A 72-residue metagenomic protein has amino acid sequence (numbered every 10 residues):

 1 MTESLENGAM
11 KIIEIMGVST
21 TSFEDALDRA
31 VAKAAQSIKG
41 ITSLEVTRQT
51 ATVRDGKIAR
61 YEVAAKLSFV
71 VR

Functional and structural regions predicted by a protein language model:
T2-N7: Alpha-helical assembly-interface signal, strongest on the long, hydrophobic N-terminal helix that forms
G8-S43: Short, well-ordered alpha-helical segments
Q49-R72: A cross-kingdom feature marking charged/low-complexity
